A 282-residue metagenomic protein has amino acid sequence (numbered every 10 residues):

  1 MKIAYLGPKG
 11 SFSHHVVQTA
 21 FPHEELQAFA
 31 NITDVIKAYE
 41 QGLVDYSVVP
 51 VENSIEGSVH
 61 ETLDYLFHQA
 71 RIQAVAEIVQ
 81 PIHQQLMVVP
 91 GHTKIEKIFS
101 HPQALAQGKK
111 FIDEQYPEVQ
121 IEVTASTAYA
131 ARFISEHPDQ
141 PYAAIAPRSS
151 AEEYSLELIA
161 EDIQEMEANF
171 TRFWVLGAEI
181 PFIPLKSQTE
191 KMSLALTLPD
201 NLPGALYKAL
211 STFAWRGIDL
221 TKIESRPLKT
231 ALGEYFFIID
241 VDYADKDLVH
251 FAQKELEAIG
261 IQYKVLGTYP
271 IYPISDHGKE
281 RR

Functional and structural regions predicted by a protein language model:
M1-R282: Domain-level signature for soluble enzymes in the chorismate/prephenate branch of the shikimate pathway
